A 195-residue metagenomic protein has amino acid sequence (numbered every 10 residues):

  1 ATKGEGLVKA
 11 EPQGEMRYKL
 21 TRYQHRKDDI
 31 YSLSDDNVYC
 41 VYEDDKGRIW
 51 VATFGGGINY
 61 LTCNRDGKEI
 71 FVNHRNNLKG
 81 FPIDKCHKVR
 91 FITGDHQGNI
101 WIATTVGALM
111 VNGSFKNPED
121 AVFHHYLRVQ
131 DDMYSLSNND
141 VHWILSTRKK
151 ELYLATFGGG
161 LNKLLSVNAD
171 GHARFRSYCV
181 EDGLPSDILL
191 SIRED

Functional and structural regions predicted by a protein language model:
A1-D195: Carboxylate-rich, polar loop motifs that coordinate divalent cations or form catalytic acidic clusters
